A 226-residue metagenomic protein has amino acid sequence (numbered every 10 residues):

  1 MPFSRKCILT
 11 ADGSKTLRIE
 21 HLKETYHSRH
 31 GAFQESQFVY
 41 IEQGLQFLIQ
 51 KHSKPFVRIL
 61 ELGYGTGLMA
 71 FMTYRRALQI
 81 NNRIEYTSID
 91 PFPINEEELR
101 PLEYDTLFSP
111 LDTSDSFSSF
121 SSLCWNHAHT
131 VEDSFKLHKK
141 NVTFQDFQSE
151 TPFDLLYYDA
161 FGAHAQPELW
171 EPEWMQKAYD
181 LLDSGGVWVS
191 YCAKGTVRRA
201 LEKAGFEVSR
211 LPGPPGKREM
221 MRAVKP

Functional and structural regions predicted by a protein language model:
M1-V57, R75-F108: Rossmann-like AdoMet
G63-G65, D90: Conserved S-adenosyl-L-methionine
G67-F71: Glycine-rich SAM-binding Motif I of class I
R100-E150: S-adenosyl-L-methionine
D154-E168: A short SAM/SAH-binding and catalytic strip from SAM-dependent methyltransferases
L155, S184-C192: Conserved beta-strand signature within the Rossmann-like core of class I S-adenosyl-L-methionine
L169-G185: A short glycine-rich, Lys/Arg-flanked "PGG" loop and its adjoining helix->strand segment in the class I
A204-P226: Core SAM-dependent methyltransferase catalytic element
